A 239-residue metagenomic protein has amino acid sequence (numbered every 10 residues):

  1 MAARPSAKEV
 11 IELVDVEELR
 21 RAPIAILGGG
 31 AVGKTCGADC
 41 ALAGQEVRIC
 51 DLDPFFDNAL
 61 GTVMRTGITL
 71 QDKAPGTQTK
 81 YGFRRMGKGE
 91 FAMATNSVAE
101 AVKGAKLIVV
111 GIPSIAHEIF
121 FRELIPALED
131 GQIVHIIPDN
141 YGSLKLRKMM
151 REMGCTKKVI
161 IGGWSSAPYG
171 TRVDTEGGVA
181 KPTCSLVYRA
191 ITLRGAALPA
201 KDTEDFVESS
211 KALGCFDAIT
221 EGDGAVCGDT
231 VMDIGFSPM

Functional and structural regions predicted by a protein language model:
A2-K80: NAD(P)+-binding Rossmann beta1-loop-alpha1 motif at the extreme N-terminus of oxidoreductases
R21, G44, A105, E129-G131 (+2 more regions): A general structural motif
L60-V63, L146-E152, V207-A212: Short, aromatic/basic amphipathic alpha-helical patches
T62-K73, V109, G224-M239: Internal, conserved structured core segments that host functional sites
Y81-I137: Rossmann-like NAD(P)-binding element
S114-A180: Rossmann-like NAD(P)(H) cofactor-binding subdomain of soluble oxidoreductases
P168-M239: Substrate/ligand-engaging "lid" and interaction regions
